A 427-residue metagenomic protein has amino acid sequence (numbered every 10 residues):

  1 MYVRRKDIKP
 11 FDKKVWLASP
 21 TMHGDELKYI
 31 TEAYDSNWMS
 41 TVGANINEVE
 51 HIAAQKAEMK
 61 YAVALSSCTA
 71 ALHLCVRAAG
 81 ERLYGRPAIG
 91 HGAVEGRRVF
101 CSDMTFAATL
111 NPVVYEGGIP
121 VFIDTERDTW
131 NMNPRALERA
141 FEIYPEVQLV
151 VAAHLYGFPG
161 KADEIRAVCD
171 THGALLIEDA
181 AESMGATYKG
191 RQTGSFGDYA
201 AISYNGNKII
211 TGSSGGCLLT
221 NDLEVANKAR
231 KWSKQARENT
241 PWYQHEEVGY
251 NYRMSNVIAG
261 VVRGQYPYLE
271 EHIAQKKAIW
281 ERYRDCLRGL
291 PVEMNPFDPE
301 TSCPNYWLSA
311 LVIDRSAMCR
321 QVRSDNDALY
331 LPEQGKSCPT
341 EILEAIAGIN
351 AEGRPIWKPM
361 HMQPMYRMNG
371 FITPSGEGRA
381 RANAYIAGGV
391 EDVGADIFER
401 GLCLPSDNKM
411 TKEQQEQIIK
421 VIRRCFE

Functional and structural regions predicted by a protein language model:
M1-S40, P405: N-terminal "arm"/small-domain region of PLP-dependent enzymes with the aminotransferase-like
V42-R98, P112-Y115, F122-D124, R191: Phosphate-binding glycine-rich loop
I46-I52, K56-A62, R135, R139 (+5 more regions): PLP-dependent aminotransferase class I/II
E81-L155, P159-T171, L175-A180, T187: PLP-dependent aminotransferase-like
F100, V121, L176-I177, A201 (+2 more regions): Structural detector of well-ordered beta-strand residues that form the stable sheet scaffold of enzyme domains
N131-E138, G190-Y199, Q417: A short alpha/beta connector and helix-capping loop motif
E178-G212, P241-E246: Conserved active-site segment immediately N-terminal to the catalytic lysine that forms the internal aldimine
S195-S233, N256-A259: Active-site PLP attachment segment
